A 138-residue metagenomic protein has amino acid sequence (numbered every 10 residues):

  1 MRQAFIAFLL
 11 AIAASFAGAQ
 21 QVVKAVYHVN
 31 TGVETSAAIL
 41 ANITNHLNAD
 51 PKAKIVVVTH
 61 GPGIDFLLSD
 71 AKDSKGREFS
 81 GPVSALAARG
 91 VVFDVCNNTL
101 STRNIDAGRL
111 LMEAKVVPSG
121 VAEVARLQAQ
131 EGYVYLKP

Functional and structural regions predicted by a protein language model:
A4-S15: Bacterial N-terminal signal peptides
A17-P138: Secreted/extracellular ectodomain signature
